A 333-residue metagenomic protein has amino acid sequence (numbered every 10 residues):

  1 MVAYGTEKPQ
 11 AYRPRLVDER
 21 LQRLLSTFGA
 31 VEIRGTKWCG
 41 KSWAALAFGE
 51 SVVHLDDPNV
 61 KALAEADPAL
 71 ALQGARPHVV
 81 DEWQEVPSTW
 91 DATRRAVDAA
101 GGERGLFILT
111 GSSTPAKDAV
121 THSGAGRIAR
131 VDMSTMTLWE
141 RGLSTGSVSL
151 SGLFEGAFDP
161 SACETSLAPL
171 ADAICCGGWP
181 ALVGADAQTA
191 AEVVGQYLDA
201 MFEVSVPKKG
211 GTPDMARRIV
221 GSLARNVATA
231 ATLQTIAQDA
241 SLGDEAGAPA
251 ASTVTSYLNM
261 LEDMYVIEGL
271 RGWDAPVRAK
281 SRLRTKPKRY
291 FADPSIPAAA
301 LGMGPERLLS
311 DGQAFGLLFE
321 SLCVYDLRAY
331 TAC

Functional and structural regions predicted by a protein language model:
M1-Q22: N-terminal pre-Walker A segment at the start of P-loop NTPase domains
V2, D118-T229: Interdomain motor-coupling "hinge/lid" segment immediately C-terminal to the ATP-binding subdomain of NTP-driven enzymes
I33: Hydrophobic anchor at the beta1->P-loop junction of P-loop NTPases
K41: Conserved lysine of the Walker
A44: Hydrophobic positions on the alpha1 helix immediately C-terminal to the Walker A/P-loop
S51-V80: Short glycine-rich substrate-engagement loop in P-loop NTPases that contacts/grips substrate
W90-T114, H122: Conserved catalytic/switch belt of AAA+ P-loop NTPases
V183-C333: Accessory nucleic acid-recognition modules appended to NTPase machines
